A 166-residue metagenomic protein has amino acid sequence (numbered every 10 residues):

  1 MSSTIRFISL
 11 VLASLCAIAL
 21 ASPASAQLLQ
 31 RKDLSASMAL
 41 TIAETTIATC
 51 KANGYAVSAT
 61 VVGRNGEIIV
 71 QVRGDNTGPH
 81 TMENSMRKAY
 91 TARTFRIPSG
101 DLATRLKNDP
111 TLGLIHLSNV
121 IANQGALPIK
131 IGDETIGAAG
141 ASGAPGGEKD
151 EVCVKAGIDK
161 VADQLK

Functional and structural regions predicted by a protein language model:
M1-L12: Bacterial N-terminal signal peptides that target proteins for export
C16, A21-P23: N-terminal signal peptide c-region/cleavage motif recognized by signal peptidases
A24-K166: Flexible, solvent-exposed loop/hinge segments and secondary-structure transition points
